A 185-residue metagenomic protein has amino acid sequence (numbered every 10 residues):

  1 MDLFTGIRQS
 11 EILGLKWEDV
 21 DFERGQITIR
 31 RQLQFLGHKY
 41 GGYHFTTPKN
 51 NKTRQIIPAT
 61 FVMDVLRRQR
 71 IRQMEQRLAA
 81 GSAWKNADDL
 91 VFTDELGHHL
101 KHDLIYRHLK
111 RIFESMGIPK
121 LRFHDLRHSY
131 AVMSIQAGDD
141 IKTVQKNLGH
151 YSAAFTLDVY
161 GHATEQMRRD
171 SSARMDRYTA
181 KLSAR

Functional and structural regions predicted by a protein language model:
D2-L33: Short, charged phosphate-coordinating catalytic segments
T5, I56, R72-S82, N86-K146 (+1 more regions): Short, basic (Lys/Arg/His-rich) helix/loop patches that form interaction surfaces in the mid-to-C-terminal regions
L15-E18, D103, S129, D158: Structural detector for helix-capping/boundary residues
R24, F35-G37, G41-T53, T60-V62 (+4 more regions): C-terminal secondary-structure termini that scaffold catalytic or DNA-interacting sites
L33, M63, L148-R174: Catalytic-site neighborhood detector that most strongly recognizes the C-terminal catalytic loop/helix of tyrosine
